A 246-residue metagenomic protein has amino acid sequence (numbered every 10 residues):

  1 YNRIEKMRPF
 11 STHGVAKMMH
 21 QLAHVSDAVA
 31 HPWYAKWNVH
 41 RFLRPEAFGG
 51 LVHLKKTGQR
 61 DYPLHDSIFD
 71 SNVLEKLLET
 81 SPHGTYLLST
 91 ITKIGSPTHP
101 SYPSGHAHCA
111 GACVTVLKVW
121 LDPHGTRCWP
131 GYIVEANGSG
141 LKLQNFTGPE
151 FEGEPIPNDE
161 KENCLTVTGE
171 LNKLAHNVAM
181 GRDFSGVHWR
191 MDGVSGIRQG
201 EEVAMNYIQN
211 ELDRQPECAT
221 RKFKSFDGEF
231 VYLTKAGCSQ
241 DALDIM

Functional and structural regions predicted by a protein language model:
Y1-M246: Hydrophobic alpha-helical bundle signature of multipass membrane enzymes
